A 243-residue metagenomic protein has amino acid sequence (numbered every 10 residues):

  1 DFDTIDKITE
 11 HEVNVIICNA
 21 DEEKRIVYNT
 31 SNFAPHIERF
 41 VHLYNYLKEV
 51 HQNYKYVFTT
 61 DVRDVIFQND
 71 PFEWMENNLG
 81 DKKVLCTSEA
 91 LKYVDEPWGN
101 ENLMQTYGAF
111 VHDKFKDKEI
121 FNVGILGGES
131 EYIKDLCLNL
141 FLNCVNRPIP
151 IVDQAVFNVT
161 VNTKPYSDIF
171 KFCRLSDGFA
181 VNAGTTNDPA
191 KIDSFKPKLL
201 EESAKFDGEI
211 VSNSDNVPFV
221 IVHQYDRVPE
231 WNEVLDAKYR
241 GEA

Functional and structural regions predicted by a protein language model:
F2-K55: Active-site-proximal specificity loops/subdomain of glycosyltransferases
D3-D6, F67-F72, P97, C137 (+2 more regions): A short acidic (Asp/Glu
T9, I16-I17, Q52-N53, E73 (+2 more regions): Juxtamembrane luminal stem/stalk of type II transmembrane Golgi/ER carbohydrate-processing enzymes
D21-T30, Y93-V94, D177-G184, P229-E230: A short acidic, often aromatic-flanked loop/helix-cap motif at beta-alpha or helix-coil junctions that lines enzyme
F40-G99, K134: GT-A fold catalytic core of metal-dependent nucleotide-sugar glycosyltransferases, centered on the diacidic
V84-T106, N232-E242: A short, conserved beta-to-alpha structural element at the edge of catalytic cores that scaffolds binding
E101-D117: Short, flexible, basic/aromatic active-site loop/helix in glycosyltransferases
F115-V234: Catalytic core and acceptor-binding pocket of nucleotide-sugar-dependent glycosyltransferases
